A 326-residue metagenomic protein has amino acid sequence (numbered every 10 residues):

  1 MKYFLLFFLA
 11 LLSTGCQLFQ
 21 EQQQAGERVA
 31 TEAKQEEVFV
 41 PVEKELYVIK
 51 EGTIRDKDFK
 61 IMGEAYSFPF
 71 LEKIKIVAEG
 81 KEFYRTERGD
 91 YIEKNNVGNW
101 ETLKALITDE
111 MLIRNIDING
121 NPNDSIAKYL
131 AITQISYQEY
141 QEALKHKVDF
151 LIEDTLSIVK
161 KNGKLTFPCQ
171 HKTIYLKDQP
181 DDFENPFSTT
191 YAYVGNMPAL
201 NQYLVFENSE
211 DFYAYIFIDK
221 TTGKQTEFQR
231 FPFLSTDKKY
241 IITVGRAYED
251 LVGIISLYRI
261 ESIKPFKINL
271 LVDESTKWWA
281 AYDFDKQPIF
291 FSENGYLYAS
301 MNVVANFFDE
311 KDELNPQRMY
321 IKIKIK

Functional and structural regions predicted by a protein language model:
T14-G15: C-terminal motif of bacterial Sec signal peptides marking the signal peptidase cleavage site
Q24-L46, D56-F59, A78, Y84-I135: Boundary regions of SH3-family modules and the immediately adjacent low-complexity/disordered segments in eukaryotic
F59-G80: Conserved beta-strand/loop element in small beta-rich adapter and peptidoglycan-binding domains
K104-E207: Terminal domain-start segments
N123, G163-N185, S209-E227, S256-S275 (+1 more regions): Surface-exposed loop/turn elements that mediate protein-protein interactions on large endomembrane-trafficking
S157-V159, V194-L200, F231-T243, P288-L297: Blade-terminus and WD-like Trp-Asp/Gly-His loop motifs, strongest in beta-propeller folds
E184-N196, T226-L234, S275-F291: Conserved beta-propeller blade repeats
K239-F308: Short aromatic loop motif centered on NTY/YTY
